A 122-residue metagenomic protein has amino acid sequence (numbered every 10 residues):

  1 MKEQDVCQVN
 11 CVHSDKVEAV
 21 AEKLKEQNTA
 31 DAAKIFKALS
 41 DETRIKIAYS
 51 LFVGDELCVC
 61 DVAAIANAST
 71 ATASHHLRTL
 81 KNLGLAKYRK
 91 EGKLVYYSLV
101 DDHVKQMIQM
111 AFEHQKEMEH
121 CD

Functional and structural regions predicted by a protein language model:
M1-L39: N-terminal leader segment of winged-helix/HTH proteins
C7, C11, C58-C60, C121: Disulfide-bonded cysteines in secreted/extracellular proteins and peptides
L24-S69, V95-D102: N-terminal helix-turn-helix DNA-binding core of bacterial DNA-binding proteins
A32, F36, V104-M118: Hydrophobic alpha-helical core bundles mediating ligand binding, dimerization, or RNAP-core interactions
L77-R78: Short, hydrophobic-biased segments on the C-terminal half of alpha helices that form "recognition helices"
K81-E91, S98: Beta-hairpin "wing" of winged helix-turn-helix
E91, D101, Q115-D122: Histidine- and aromatic-rich ligand-binding microenvironments
